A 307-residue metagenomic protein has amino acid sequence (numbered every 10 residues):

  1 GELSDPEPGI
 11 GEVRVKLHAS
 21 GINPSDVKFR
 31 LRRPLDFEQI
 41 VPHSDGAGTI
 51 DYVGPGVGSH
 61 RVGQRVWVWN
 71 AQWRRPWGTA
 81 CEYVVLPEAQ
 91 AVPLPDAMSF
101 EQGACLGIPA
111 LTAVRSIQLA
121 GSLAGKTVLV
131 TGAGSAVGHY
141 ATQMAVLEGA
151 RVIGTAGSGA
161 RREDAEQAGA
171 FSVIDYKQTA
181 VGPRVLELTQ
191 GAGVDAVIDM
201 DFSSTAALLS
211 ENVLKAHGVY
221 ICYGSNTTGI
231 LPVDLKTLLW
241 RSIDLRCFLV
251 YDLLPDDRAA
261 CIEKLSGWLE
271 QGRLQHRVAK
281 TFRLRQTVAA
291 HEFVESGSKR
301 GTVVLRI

Functional and structural regions predicted by a protein language model:
S4-G21, L31-Q72: Glycine-rich beta-strand-centered segment in the early N-terminal region that forms part of a ligand/cofactor-binding
S59, W69-G132: NAD(P)H dinucleotide-binding glycine-rich loop of Rossmann-like/cofactor-binding domains, especially the beta1-alpha1
R65, T127, R151, G218-V219 (+1 more regions): Short glycine-centered segments of the SAM/dcSAM-binding site in methyltransferase folds
A104-Q178: Mid-domain Rossmann-like dinucleotide-binding core that forms the NAD(H)/NADP(H) cofactor-binding site
Q118-L123, T189-Q190, N212: Glycine-rich helix-loop-beta junction characteristic of Rossmann-like nucleotide cofactor-binding loops
V181-G191: Short amphipathic alpha-helix with an adjacent loop that forms part of the alpha/beta core around
S204-L274, I307: Glycine-rich phosphate-binding loop and adjacent beta-alpha segment of Rossmann(oid) nucleotide-cofactor-binding
Q271-K280, V288-I307: C-terminal capping/lid region of NAD(P)-dependent oxidoreductase domains
